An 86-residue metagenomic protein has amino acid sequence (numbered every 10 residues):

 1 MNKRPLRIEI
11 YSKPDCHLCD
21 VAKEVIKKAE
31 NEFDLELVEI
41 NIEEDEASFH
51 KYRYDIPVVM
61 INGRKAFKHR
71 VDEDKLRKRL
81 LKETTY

Functional and structural regions predicted by a protein language model:
N2-I26: Local sequence-structure signature of Cys/Sec-based thiol-disulfide redox active-site neighborhoods
R7, E32-E36: A generic structural signal for alpha->beta connector loops
I26, E30, L80: Conserved hydrophobic residues forming the short capping helix/wall of the S-adenosyl-L-methionine
L35-E46: Thiol-based oxidoreductase modules, predominantly thioredoxin-like and allied folds used for disulfide exchange
E44-V58: Short Fe-S-cluster ligation motifs
P57-K65: A short, hydrophobic beta-strand/beta-hairpin element that forms part of a small beta-sheet core
R64-Y86: Non-catalytic, surface beta->alpha helical segment in thiol-disulfide oxidoreductase systems
